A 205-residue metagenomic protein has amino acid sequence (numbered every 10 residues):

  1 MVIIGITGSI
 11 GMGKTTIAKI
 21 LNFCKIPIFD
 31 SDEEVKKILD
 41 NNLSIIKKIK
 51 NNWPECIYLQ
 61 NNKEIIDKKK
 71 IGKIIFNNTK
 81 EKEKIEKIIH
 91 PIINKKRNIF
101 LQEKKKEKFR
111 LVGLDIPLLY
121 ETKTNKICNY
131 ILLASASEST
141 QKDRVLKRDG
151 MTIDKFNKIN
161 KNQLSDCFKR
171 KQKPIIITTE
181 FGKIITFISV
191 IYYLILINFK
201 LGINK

Functional and structural regions predicted by a protein language model:
I6: Hydrophobic anchor at the beta1->P-loop junction of P-loop NTPases
S9: P-loop (Walker A) phosphate-binding loop of NTP-binding proteins
M12: ATP-binding Walker
T15: Walker A/P-loop
K36-K108: ATP-dependent small-molecule kinase phosphotransfer cores that center on conserved nucleotide phosphate-binding segments
K96-R97, K126-I127, E138, K147-I197 (+1 more regions): Small-molecule kinase domains that catalyze NTP-dependent phosphoryl transfer to phosphate-bearing small molecules
N98-K106, L114-R148: ATP-dependent NMP and nucleoside kinases share a basic, alpha-helical "lid"
